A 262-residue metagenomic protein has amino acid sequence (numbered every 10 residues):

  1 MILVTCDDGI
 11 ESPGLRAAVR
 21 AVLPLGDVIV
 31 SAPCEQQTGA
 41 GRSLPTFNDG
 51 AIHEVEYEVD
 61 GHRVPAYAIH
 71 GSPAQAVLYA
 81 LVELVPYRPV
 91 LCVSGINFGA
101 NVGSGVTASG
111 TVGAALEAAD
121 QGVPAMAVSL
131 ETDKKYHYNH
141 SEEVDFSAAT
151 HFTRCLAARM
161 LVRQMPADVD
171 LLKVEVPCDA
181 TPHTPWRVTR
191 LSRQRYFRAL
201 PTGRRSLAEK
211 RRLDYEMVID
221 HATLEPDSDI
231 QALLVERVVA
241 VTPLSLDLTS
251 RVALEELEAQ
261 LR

Functional and structural regions predicted by a protein language model:
I2, A18-E83, Y87-R88: A cross-family phosphate/adenosyl-ligand binding-site feature
D8-P13, S206-A208: Short acidic, Gly/Ser-rich segments with clustered Asp/Glu that frequently serve as metal-coordination loops in enzyme
I29-S31, Y67, V93, P124-V128 (+2 more regions): Hydrophobic/aromatic beta-strand patches that form the interior of the parallel beta-sheet core in alpha/beta enzyme
A80-P86, G113-P124: Alpha-helix C-terminal capping segments
V90-G99: Short acidic, glycine-rich surface-loop motifs adjacent to enzyme active sites
A100-S109: Glycine/threonine-rich flexible loop motifs
A119-S141: Glycine-rich phosphate/pyrophosphate-binding loops and their adjacent beta-strand/loop elements at enzyme active sites
V144-R262: Electrostatically charged, flexible surface regions
